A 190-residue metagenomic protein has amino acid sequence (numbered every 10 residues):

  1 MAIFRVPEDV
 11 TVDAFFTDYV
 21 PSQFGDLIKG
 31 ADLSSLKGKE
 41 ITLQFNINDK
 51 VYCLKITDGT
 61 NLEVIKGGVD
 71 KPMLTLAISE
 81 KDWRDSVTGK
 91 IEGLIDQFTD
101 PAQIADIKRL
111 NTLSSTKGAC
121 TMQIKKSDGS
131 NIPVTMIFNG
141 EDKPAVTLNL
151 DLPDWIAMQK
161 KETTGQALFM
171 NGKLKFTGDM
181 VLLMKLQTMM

Functional and structural regions predicted by a protein language model:
M1-M190: Feature captures hydrophobic
